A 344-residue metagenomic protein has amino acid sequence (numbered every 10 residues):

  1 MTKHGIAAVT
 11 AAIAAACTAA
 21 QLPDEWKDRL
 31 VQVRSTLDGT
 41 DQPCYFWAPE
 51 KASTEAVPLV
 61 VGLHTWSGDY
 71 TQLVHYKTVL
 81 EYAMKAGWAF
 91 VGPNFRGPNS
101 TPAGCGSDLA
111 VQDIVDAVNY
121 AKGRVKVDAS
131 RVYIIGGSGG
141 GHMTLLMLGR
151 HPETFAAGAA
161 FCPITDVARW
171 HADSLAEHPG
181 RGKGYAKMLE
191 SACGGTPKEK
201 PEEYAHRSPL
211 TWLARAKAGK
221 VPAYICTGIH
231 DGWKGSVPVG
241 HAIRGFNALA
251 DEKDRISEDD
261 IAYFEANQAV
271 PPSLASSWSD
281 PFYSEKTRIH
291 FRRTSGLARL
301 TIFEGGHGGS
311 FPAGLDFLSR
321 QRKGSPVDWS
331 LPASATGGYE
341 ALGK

Functional and structural regions predicted by a protein language model:
M1-A8: Bacterial N-terminal signal peptides that target proteins for export
C17-V57, G137-G139, K187, S191 (+3 more regions): A domain-start/cap signature at the N-terminus of enzymes
A52-V57, G62-A103, V167-A168, W233-G235: Short substrate-entry loop that stabilizes the transition state in hydrolases
V61-G68, S138, P163, G228: Glycine-rich His-Gly loop
S67, Q72-H75, A156-A157, A168-R215 (+1 more regions): Mobile cap/lid helix-loop segments that gate and shape the active-site cleft of serine hydrolases
C105-V125: Alpha/beta-hydrolase active-site loop
K122-R124, A129-P179: Primarily recognizes the serine-hydrolase "nucleophile elbow" in alpha/beta-hydrolase and SGNH/GDSL folds
P201-L274, W278-S279, S284, H290-R293: Serine-hydrolase catalytic core
